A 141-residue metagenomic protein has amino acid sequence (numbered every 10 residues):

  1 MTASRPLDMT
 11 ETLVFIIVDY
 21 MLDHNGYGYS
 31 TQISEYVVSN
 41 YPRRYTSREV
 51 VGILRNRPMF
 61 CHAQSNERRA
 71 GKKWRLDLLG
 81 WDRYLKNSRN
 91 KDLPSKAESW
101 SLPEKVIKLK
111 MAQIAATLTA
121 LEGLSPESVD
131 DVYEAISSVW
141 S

Functional and structural regions predicted by a protein language model:
T2-Y20, R43-S141: Phospho-regulated, low-complexity intrinsically disordered regions of nuclear gene-regulatory and chromatin-associated
M21-T31: Short capping segments at the starts of secondary-structure elements
Q32-V37: A short acidic, leucine-rich amphipathic alpha-helix
